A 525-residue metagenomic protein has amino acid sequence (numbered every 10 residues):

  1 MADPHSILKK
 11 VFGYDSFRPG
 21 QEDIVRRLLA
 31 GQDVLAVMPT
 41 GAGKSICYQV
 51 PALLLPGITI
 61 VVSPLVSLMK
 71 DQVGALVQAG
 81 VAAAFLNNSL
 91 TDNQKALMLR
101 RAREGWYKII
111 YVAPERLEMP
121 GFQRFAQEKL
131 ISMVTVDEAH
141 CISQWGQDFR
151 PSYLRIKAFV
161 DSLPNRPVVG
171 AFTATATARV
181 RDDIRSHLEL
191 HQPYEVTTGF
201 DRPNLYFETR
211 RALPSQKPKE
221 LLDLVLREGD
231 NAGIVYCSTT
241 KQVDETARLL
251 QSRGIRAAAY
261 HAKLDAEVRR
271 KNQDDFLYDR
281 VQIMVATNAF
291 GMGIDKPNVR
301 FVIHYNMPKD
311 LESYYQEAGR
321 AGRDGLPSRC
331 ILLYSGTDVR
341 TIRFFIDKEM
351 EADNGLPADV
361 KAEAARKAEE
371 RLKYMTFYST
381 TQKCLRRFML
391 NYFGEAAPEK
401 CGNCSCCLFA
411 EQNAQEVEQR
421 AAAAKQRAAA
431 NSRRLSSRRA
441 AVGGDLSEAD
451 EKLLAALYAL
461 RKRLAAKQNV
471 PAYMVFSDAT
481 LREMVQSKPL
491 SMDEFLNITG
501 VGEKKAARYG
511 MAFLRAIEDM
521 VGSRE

Functional and structural regions predicted by a protein language model:
M1-P4, R340-T341, I346-K361, K367-K373 (+1 more regions): Accessory DNA-binding and partner-docking regions appended to nucleic-acid-acting proteins, especially the terminal
A2-V11, D15-P19, D23-S45, A52-L55 (+2 more regions): Helicase motor core with emphasis on the C-terminal RecA-like subdomain
Q21-I24, M375, L481: Short alpha-helical "packing" element that flanks the helix-turn-helix/winged-helix DNA-binding module
R27, H304, Y378, E483-M484: Short alpha-helical segment immediately N-terminal to, or the first helix within, an HTH/HTH-like DNA-binding domain
S67: Conserved catalytic helix of short-chain dehydrogenase/reductases
